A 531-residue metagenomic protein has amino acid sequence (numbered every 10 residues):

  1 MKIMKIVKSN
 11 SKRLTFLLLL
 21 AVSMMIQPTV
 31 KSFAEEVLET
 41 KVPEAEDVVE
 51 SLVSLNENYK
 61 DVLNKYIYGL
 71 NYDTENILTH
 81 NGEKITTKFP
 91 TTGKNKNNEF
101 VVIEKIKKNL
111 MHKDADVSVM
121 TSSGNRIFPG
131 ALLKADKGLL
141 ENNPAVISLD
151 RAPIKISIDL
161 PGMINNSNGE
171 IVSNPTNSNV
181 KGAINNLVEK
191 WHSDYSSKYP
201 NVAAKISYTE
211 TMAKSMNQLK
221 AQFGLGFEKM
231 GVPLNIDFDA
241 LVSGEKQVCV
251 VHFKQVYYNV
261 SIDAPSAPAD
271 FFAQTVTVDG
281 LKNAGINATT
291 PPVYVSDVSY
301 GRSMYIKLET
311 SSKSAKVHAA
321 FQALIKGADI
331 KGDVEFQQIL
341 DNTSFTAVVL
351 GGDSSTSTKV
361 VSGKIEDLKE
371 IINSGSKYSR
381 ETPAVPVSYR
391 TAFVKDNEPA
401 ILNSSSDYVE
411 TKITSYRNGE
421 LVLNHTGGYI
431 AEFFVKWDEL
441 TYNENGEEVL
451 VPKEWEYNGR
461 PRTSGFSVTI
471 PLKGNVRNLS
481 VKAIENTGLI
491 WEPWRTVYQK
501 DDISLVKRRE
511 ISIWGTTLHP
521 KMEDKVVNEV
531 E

Functional and structural regions predicted by a protein language model:
I3-F16: Bacterial N-terminal signal peptides that target proteins for export
F16-M24: Hydrophobic helical h-region of N-terminal Sec-dependent signal peptides in bacterial secretory/periplasmic proteins
M24-K31: C-terminal segment of classical bacterial N-terminal signal peptides
V37-E420: Membrane-permeabilization and membrane-interfacing ectodomains
N342-V349, I430-N445, W491-Y498: Short, surface-exposed beta-strand/strand-loop-strand elements in extracellular ectodomains
I413-P452: Short, surface-exposed binding/anchoring microloops in extracellular/periplasmic proteins
T441-S480, I484: Tryptophan-paired
R495-E531: Extracellular beta-sheet/turn segments enriched in Thr/Pro/Gly and aliphatic residues
